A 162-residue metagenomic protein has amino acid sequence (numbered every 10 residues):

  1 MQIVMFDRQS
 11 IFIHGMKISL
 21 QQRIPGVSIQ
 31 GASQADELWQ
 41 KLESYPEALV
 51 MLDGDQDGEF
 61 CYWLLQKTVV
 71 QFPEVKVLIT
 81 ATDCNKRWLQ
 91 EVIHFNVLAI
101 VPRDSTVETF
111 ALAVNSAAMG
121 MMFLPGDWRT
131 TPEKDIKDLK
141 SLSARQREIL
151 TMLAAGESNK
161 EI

Functional and structural regions predicted by a protein language model:
M1-W128: N-terminal regulatory/sensing modules of transcriptional regulators
W128-K137: Short, Lys/Arg-enriched N-terminal segment that forms or immediately precedes the first helix of a structured domain
I136-I162: Helix-turn-helix DNA-binding segment
